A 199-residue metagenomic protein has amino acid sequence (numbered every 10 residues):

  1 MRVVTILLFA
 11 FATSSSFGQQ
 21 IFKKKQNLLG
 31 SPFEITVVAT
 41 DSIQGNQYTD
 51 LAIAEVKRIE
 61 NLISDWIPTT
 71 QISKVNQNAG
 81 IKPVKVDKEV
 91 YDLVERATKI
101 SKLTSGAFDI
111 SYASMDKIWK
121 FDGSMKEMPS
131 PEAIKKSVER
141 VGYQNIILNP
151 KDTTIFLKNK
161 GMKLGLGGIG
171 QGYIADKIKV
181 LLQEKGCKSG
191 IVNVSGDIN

Functional and structural regions predicted by a protein language model:
M1-I21: Bacterial Sec-dependent N-terminal signal peptides
S16-L166, V180-S189: A contiguous, well-ordered beta/alpha segment that forms the leading edge of an enzyme domain
G168-N199: Cysteine-centered nucleophilic/redox motifs
